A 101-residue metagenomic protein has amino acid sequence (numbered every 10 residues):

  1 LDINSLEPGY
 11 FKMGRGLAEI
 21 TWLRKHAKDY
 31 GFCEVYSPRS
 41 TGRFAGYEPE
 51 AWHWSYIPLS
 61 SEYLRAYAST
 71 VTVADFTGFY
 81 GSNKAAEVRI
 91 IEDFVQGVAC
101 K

Functional and structural regions predicted by a protein language model:
L1-S5, C33-Y36, S55: Structural recognition of the beta-strand scaffold that forms the well-ordered cores of secreted hydrolase catalytic
L6-P8, L59: Solvent-exposed coil/turn segments that connect beta secondary-structure elements in extracytoplasmic/periplasmic
P8-S40, K84, R89: Long, well-ordered alpha-helical scaffolding segments within enzyme catalytic domains, especially pronounced
F44-E48: Domain-level detector of nuclease and nuclease-like folds in predominantly extracellular/periplasmic contexts
E50-K101: Low-complexity, Gly/Ser/Thr/Pro-rich intrinsically disordered linker/tail segments
